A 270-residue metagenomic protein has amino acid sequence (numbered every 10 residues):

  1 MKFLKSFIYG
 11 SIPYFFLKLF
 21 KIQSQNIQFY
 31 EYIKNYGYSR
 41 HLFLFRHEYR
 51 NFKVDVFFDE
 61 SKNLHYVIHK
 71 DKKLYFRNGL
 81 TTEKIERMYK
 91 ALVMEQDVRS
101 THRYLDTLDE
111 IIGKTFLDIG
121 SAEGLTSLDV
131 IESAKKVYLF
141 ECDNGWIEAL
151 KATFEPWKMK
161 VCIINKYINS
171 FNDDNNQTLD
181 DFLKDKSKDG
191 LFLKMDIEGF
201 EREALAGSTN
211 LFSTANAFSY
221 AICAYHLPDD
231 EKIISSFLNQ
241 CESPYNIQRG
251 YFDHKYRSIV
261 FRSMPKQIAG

Functional and structural regions predicted by a protein language model:
M1-S133, Y138-F140, K184, E231 (+1 more regions): S-adenosyl-L-methionine
I111, L183-L191, T214-A215: Glycine-rich phosphate-binding loop signature in dinucleotide/nucleotide-binding domains
G120, K194-E198: Conserved S-adenosyl-L-methionine
D129-S133, A149-T153, A204-L211, I233-F237: A short acidic, amphipathic alpha-helical/loop segment
D143-S187: S-adenosyl-L-methionine
N169, Y225-L227, F252: Active-site beta-loop-alpha junctions enriched in small/polar residues
L193, N216-Y225: Conserved beta-strand signature within the Rossmann-like core of class I S-adenosyl-L-methionine
